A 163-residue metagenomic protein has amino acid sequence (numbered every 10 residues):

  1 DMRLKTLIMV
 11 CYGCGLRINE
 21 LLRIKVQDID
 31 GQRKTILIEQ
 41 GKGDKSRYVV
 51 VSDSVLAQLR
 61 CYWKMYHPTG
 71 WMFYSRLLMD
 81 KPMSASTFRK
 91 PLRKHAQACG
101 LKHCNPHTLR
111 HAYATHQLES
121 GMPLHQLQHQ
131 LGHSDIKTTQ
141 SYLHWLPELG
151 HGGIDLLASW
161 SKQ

Functional and structural regions predicted by a protein language model:
D1-Q163: Conserved catalytic core of the tyrosine transesterase superfamily
